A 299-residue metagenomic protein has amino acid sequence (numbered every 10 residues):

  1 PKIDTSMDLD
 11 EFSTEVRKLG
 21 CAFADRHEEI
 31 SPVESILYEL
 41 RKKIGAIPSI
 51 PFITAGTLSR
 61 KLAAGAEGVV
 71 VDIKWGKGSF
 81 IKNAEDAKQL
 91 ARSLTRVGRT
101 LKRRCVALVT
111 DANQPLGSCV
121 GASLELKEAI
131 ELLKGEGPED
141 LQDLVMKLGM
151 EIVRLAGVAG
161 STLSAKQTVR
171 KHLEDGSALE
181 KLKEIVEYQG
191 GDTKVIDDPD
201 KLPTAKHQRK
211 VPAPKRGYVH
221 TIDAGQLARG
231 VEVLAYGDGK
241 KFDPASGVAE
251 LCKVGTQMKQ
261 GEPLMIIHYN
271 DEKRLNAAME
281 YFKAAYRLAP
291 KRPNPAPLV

Functional and structural regions predicted by a protein language model:
P1-A64: Phosphate/pyrophosphate-binding betaalpha-module
K18, A46-V299: Well-ordered secondary-structure scaffolds
